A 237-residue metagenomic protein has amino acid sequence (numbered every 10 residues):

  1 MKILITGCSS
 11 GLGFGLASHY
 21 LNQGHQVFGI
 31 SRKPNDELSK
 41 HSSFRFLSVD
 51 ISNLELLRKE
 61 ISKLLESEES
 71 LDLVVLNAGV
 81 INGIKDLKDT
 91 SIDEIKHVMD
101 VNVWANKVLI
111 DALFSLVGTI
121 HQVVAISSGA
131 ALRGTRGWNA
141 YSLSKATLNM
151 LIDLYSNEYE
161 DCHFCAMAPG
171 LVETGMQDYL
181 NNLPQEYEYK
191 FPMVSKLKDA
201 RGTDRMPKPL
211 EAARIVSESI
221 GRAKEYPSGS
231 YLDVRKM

Functional and structural regions predicted by a protein language model:
T6, L71-G79, N102, A125 (+1 more regions): Rossmann-fold scaffold of SDR-type NAD(P)-dependent oxidoreductases
S9-G13, A17: N-terminal Rossmann NAD(P)H-binding glycine-rich loop of SDR-like oxidoreductase domains
H41-E55: Rossmann-fold cofactor-recognition segment
G79-K96, G137: Conserved mid-core segment of classical short-chain dehydrogenase/reductases
K88-K107, L148: Catalytic Tyr-X3-Lys loop
A105-I110, L132, V216: Conserved internal alpha-helix within the Rossmann fold of NAD(P)-dependent oxidoreductases
Q122-T147, I152-N157, A168-V172, D178-N181: Catalytic loop of short-chain dehydrogenase/reductase
A166, Q185-M237: C-terminal helical subdomain
